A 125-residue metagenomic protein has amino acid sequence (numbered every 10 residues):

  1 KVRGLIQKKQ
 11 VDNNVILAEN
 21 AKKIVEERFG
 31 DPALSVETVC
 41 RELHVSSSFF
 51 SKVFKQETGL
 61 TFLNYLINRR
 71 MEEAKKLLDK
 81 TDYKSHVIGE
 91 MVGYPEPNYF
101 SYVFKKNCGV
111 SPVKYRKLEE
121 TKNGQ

Functional and structural regions predicted by a protein language model:
K1-G4, V45: An amphipathic alpha-helical interaction segment
R3-Q10, K22-L34, F54-T58, K75-K84 (+2 more regions): Basic, amphipathic alpha-helical hairpins
K8-E19, L60-L66: Short, Lys/Arg-enriched anionic-surface-contact patches
N14-A18, V36, S85: The cytosolic transmitter module of two-component sensor histidine kinases
L34-S35, R116: Short, hydrophobic secondary-structure boundary micro-motifs
E37-L66, M91-S111: Basic/polar phosphate-binding segments, predominantly the helix-turn-helix DNA-binding elements of transcriptional
Q56-P95, K117-Q125: Terminal helix-turn-helix DNA-binding modules in bacterial transcription factors
